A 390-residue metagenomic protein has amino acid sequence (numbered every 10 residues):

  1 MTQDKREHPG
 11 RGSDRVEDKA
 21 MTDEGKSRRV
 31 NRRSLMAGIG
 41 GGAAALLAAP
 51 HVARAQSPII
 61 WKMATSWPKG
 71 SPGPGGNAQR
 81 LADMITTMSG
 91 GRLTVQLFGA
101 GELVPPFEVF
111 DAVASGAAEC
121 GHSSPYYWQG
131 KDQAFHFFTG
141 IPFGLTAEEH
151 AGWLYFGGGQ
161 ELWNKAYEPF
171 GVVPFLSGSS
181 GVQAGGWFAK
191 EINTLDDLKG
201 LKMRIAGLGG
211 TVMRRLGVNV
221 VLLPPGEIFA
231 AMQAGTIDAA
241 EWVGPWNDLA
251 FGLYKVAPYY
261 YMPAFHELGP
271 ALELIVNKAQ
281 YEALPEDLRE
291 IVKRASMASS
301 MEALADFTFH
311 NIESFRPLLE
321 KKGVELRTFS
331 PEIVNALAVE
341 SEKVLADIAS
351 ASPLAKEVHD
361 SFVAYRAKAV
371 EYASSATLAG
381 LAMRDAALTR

Functional and structural regions predicted by a protein language model:
M1-V30, A44: N-terminal secretory signal peptides
E24-H150, G158-R390: N-terminal secretory/targeting leader peptides
